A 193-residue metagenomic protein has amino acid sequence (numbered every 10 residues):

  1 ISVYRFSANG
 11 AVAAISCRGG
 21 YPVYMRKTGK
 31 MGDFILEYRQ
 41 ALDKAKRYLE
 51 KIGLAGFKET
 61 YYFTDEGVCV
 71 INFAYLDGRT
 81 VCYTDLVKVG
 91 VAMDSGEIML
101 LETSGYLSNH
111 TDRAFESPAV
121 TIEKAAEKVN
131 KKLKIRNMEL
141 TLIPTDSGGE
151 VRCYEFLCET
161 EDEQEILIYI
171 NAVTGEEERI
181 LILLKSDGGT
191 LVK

Functional and structural regions predicted by a protein language model:
I1-K193: Long, terminal "pre-/pro-" and other extracytoplasmic accessory regions that lie outside the mature folded/catalytic
